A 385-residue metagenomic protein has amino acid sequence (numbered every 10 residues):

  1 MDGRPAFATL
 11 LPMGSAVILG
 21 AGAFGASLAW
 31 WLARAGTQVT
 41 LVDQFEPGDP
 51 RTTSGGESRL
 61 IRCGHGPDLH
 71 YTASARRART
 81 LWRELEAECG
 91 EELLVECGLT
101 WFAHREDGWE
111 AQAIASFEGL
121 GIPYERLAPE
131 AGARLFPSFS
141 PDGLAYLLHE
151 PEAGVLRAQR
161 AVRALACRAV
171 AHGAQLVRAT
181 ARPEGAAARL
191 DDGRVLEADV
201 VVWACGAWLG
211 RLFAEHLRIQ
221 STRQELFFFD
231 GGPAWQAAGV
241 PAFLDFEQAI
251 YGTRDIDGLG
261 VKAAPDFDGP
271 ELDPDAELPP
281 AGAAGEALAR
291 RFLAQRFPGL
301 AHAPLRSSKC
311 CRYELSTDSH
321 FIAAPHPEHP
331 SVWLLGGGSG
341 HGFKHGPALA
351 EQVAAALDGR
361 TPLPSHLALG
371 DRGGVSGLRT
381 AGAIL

Functional and structural regions predicted by a protein language model:
G14-L41: N-terminal Rossmann-like FAD-binding beta1-loop-alpha1 element of flavoenzymes
W30-R34, E92-L94, A207-S331: Active-site substrate-recognition segment that forms the wall of the catalytic cavity or substrate channel
R34-S54: Glycine-rich FAD pyrophosphate-binding loop
S58-L135, L144, A249-I250: Dinucleotide-binding Rossmann-like beta1-alpha1 core, especially the glycine-rich loop that anchors the ADP
E84, H104-H172, R178, P183-E184 (+1 more regions): Flavin (FAD/FMN) cofactor-binding and adjacent substrate-gating region of FAD-dependent oxidoreductase domains
L156-W235: Predominantly flavin-linked oxidoreductase catalytic cores and closely associated redox partners
F297-L385: C-terminal catalytic lobe of FAD-dependent flavoproteins
